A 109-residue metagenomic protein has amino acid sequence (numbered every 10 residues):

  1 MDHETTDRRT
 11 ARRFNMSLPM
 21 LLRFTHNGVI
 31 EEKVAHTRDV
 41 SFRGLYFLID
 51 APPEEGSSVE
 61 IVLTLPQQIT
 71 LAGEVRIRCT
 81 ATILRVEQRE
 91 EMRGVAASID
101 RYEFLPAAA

Functional and structural regions predicted by a protein language model:
M1-A109: Structured alpha-helical
